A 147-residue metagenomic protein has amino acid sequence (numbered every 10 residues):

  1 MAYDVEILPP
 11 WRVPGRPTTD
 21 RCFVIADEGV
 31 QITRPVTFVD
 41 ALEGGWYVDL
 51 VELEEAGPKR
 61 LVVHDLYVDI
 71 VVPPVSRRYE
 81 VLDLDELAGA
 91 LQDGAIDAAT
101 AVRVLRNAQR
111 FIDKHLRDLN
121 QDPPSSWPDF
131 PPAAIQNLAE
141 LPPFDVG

Functional and structural regions predicted by a protein language model:
M1-T19: Charge-rich, low-complexity N-terminal segments
V5, L50, L84: Residues immediately flanking
W11, A56, L87-L91: A short local loop/turn or secondary-structure capping micro-motif enriched for an aromatic residue
P14-A56, L61-D69: Phosphate/ribose-recognition catalytic cores of enzymes acting on nucleotide-derived substrates
L66-D113: A hydrophobic, small-residue-rich beta->alpha segment in the mid-to-C-terminal subdomain of diverse proteins
R106-G147: Cysteine/selenocysteine-centered motifs that mediate thiol-based redox chemistry or coordinate metal-sulfur cofactors
